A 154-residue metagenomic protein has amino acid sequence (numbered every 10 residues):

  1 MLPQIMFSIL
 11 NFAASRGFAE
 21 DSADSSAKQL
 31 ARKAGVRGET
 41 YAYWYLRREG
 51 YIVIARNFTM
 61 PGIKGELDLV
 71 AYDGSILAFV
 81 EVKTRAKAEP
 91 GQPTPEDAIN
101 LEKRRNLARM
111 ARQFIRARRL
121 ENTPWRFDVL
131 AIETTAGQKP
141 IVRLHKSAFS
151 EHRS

Functional and structural regions predicted by a protein language model:
M1-T40: Interdomain/boundary linker segments immediately adjacent to catalytic/signaling cores
Q29, K33, R37, K64 (+1 more regions): Residues at secondary-structure transition points
L46, L67-P90, L107: Conserved catalytic cores of phosphodiester-cleaving nucleases, focusing on short active-site segments
R47-G62: A short acidic/basic microdomain associated with nuclease active sites
G65-L67, A78, W125-F127, P140: Change "...and in nucleic-acid phosphodiester-cleaving endonucleases..." to "...and in nucleic-acid processing enzymes
K83-A136: Catalytic cores of nucleic-acid endonucleases
E133-S154: Short, low-complexity, polybasic intrinsically disordered segments
